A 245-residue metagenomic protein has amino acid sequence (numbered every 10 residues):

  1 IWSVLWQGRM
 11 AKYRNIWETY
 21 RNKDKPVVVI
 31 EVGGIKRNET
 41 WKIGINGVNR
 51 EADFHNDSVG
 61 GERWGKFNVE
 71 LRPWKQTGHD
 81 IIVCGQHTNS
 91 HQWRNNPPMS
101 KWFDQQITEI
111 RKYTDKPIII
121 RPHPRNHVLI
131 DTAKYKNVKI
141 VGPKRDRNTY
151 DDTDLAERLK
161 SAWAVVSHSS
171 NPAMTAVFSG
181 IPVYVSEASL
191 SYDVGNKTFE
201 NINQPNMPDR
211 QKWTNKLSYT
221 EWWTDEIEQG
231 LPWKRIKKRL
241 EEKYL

Functional and structural regions predicted by a protein language model:
I1-F67: Secretory-pathway glycan-assembly enzymes, especially type II membrane glycosyltransferases that use nucleotide-sugar
I1-Q7, E31-G34, G78-S90, P122-P124 (+1 more regions): Short loop/turn segments at strand-loop or loop-helix junctions that form parts of catalytic or ligand-binding pockets
I1-S3, D24-V28, W41-G47, I81 (+3 more regions): Active-site regions of enzymes building and remodeling cell-envelope glycoconjugates
M10-N15, P97-E109: Well-ordered, non-membrane alpha-helical segments in soluble/globular domains
W41-G78, D193-L245: Leloir-type glycosyltransferase catalytic cores
T88-M99: Surface-exposed cleft-lining segments at the edges of enzyme active sites
I107-T149: Catalytic donor nucleotide-activated moiety binding site of glycosyltransferases and closely related
Y150-K197: A donor-sugar binding/catalytic signature common to diverse glycosyltransferases and related nucleotide-sugar
